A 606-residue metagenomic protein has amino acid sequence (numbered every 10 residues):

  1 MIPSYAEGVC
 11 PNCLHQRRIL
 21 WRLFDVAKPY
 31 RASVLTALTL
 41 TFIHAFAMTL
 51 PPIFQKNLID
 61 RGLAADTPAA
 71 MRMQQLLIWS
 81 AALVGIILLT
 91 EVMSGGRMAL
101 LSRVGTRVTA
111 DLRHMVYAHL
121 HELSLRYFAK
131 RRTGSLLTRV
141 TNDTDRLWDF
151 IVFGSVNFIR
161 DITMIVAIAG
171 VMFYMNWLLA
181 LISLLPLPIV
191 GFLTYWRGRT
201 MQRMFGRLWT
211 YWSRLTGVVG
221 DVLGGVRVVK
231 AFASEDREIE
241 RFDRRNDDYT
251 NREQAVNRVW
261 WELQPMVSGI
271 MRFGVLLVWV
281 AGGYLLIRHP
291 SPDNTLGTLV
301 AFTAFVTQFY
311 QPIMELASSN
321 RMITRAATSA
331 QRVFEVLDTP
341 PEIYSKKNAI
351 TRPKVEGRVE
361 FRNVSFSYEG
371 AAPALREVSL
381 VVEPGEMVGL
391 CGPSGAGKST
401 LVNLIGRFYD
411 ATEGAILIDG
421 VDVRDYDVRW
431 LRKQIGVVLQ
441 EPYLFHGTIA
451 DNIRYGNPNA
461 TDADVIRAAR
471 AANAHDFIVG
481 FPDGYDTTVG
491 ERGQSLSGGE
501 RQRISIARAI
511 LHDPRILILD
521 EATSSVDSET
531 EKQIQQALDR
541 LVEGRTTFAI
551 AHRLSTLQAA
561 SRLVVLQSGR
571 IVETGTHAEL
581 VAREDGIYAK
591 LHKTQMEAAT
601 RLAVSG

Functional and structural regions predicted by a protein language model:
I2-E7, T106, H114-T138, N142-T144 (+6 more regions): Short intracellular "coupling" helices and adjacent cytoplasmic loop segments at the cytosolic face of multi-pass
Y5-H15, K28, V34-M93, F173-L178 (+2 more regions): Transmembrane helix-loop-helix hairpins at lipid-water interfaces of multipass membrane proteins, especially the type-1
W21-F24, A32-N57, W79, L83 (+6 more regions): Alpha-helical segments in transporter systems
T36-I43, V156-R207, V280-N294: Transmembrane helices of ABC transporter permease
T39-L40, A47-L63, I86-T133, L137-T141 (+7 more regions): Juxtamembrane helix-loop junctions of ABC transporter transmembrane domains
L125-R126, N142-I151, S155, T163 (+6 more regions): An intracellular "coupling" helix at the cytosolic face of ABC transporter transmembrane type-1 domains
V171-L185, V259-Q331, V336-L337: Helix-loop-helix
S345-K346, R352-G606: ABC-type nucleotide-binding domain
